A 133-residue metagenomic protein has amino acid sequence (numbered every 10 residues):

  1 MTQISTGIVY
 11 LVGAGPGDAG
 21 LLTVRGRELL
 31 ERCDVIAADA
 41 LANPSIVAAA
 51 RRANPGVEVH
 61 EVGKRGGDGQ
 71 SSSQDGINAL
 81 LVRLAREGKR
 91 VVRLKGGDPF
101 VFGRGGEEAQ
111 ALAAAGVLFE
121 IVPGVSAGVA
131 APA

Functional and structural regions predicted by a protein language model:
M1-A19, V24-V125: Class I S-adenosyl-L-methionine
G128-A133: Structured adenosyl-cofactor binding patch, chiefly the S-adenosyl-L-methionine
